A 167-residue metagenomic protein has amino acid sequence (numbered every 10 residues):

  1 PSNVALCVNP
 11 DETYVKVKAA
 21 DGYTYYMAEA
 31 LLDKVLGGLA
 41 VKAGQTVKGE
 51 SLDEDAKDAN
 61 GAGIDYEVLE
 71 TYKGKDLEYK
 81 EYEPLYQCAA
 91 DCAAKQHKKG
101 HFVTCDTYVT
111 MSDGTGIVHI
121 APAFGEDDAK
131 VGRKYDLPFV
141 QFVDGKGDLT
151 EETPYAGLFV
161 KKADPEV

Functional and structural regions predicted by a protein language model:
P1-K146: NTP-handling and nucleic-acid-processing catalytic cores
I117-H119, E151-V160: The substrate-binding groove and active-site-proximal loops of carbohydrate-active enzymes, especially glycoside
K162-V167: Phosphate/diphosphate-binding loops
